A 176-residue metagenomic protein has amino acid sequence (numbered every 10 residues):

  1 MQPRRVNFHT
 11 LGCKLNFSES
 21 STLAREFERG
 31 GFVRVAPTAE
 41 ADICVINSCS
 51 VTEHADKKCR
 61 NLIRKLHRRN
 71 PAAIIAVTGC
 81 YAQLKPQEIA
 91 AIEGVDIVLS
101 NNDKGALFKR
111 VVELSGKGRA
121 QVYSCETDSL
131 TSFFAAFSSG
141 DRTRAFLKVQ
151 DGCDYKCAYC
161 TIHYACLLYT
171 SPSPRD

Functional and structural regions predicted by a protein language model:
M1-S171: Proteins enriched for Cys/Gly/acidic motifs involved in redox and nucleic-acid/cofactor modification
P172-D176: A short, hydrophobic C-terminal helix/tail in secreted or cell-surface proteins
